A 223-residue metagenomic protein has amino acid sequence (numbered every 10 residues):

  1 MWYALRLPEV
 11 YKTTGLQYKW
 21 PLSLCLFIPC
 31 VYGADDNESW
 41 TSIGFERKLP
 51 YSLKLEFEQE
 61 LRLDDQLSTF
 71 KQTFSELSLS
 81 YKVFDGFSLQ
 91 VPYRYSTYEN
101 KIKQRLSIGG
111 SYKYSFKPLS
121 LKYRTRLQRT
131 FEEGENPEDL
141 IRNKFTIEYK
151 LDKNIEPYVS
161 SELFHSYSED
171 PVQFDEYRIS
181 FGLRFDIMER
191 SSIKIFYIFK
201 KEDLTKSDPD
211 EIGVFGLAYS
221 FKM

Functional and structural regions predicted by a protein language model:
C25-Y32: Hydrophobic h-region of N-terminal signal peptides that target proteins for export in Gram-negative bacteria
G33-K82, S88-Q90: Start-of-domain marker
N37-S39, K71-T73, I102-L106, P137-I141 (+2 more regions): Residues that define the transmembrane beta-barrel architecture of outer-membrane proteins
I43, S75-L77, I108-G110, N143-F145 (+2 more regions): Membrane-embedded beta-strands of outer-membrane beta-barrel proteins, especially the hydrophobic/small aromatic
Y51-F57, D85-V91, K117-L121, N154-P157 (+1 more regions): Repeated loop/turn-to-beta-strand initiation elements of outer-membrane beta-barrel proteins
Q59-D65, Y93-E99, Y114-F116, L127-F131 (+3 more regions): Transmembrane beta-strands of outer-membrane beta-barrel pores
S80, G110, F181-D186, E211-M223: Outer-membrane beta-barrel "beta-signal"
S111-Y114, P118-H165: Detector for outer-membrane/organellar transmembrane beta-barrel domains, recognizing the amphipathic beta-strand
